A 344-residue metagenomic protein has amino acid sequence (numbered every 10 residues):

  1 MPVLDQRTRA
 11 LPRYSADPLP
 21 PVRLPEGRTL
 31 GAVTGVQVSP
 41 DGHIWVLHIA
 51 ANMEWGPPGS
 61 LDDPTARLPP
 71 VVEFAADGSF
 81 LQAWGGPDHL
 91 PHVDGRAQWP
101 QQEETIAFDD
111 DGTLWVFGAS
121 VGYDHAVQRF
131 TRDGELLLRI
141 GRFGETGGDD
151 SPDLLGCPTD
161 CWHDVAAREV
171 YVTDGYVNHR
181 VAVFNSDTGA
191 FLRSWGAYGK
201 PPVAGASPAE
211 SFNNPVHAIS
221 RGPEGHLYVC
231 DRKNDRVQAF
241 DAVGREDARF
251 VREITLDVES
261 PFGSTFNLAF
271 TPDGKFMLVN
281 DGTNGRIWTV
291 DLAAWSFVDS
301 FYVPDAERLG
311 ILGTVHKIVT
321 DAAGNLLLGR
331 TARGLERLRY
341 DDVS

Functional and structural regions predicted by a protein language model:
M1-S344: Eukaryotic scaffold repeat domains enriched in small/polar residues
